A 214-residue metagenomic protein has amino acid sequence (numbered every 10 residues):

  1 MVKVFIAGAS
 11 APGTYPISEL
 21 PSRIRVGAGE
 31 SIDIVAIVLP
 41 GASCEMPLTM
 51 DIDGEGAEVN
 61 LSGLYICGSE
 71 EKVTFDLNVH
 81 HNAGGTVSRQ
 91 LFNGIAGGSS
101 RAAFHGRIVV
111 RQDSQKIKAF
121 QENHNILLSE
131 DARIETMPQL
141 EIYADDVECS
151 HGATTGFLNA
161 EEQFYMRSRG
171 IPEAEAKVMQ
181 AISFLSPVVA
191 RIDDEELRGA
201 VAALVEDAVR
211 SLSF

Functional and structural regions predicted by a protein language model:
M1-F164, S168-I171, L185, I192 (+1 more regions): Conserved beta-strand/loop scaffold segments within soluble protein domains that form the structured core and edges
